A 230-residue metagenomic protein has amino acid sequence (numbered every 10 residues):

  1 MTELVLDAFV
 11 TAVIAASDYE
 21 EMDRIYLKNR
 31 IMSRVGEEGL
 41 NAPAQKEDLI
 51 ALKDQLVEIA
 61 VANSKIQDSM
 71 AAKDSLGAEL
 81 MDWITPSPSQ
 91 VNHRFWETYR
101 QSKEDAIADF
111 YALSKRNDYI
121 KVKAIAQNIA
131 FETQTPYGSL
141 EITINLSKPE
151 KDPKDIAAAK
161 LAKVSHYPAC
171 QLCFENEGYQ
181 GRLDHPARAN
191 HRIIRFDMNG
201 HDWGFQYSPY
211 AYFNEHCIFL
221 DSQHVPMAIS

Functional and structural regions predicted by a protein language model:
M1-M227: Active-site microenvironments that recognize anionic phosphate/pyrophosphate groups
